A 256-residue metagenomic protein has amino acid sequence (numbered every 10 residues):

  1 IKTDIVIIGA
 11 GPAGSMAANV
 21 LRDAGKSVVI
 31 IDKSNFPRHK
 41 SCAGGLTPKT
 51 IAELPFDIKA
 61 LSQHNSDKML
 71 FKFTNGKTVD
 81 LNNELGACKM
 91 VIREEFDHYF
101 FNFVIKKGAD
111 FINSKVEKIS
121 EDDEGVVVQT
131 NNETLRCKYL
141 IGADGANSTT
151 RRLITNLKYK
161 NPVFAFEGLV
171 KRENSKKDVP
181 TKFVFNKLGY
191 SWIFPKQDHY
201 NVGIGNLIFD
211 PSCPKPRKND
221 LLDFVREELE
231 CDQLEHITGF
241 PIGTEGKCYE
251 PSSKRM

Functional and structural regions predicted by a protein language model:
I1-A13: Beta1/beta-strand and adjacent pyrophosphate-binding region of the FAD-binding site in flavoprotein oxidoreductases
D4, K138, R255: Conserved acidic residues
I5, K26-V28, L140: Hydrophobic anchor at the start of a short beta-strand that flanks the dinucleotide cofactor-binding loop
N19-S41: Glycine-rich FAD pyrophosphate-binding loop
S34-D57: Conserved N-terminal glycine-rich FAD pyrophosphate-binding loop of Rossmann-like flavoproteins
A52, F56-K59, N65, L70-L153 (+1 more regions): Conserved N-terminal helical subregion
K118, D210-M256: FAD/FMN-dependent oxidoreductases across multiple families
N147-L222: Conserved FAD-binding catalytic core of PHBH/FMO-like flavoproteins
